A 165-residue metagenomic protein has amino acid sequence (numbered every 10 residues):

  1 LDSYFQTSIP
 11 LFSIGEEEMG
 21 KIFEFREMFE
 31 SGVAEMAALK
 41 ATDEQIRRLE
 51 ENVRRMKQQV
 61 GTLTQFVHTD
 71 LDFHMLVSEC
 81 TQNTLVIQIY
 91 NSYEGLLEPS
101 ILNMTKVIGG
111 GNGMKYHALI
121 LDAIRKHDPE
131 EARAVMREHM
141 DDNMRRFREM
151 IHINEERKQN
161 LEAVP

Functional and structural regions predicted by a protein language model:
L1-E27, E35, E155-R157, V164-P165: Short linear motifs at protein or domain termini
D2-G15, R47-L49, H68-H74, F147-R148 (+1 more regions): Short, charge-rich amphipathic segments
E16-M19, K57-Q65, I151-K158: Short N-terminal helix-initiation segments at or just after the protein's N-terminus
I22-N103, N112-A123, E131-R146: Conserved amphipathic alpha-helical segments that form helical-bundle/coiled-coil interaction surfaces
P129-P165: C-terminal effector-binding regulatory domain of bacterial HTH transcription factors
